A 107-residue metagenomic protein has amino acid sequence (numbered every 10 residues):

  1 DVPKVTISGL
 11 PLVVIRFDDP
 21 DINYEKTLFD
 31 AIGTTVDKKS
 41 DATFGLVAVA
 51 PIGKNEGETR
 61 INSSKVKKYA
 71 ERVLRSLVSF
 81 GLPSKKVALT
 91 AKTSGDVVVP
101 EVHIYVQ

Functional and structural regions predicted by a protein language model:
D1-F44, G95-V99, Y105-Q107: Periplasmic peptidoglycan-binding/tethering modules of Gram-negative envelope proteins
L10-V14, T34-V66, L89-T93: Short, surface-exposed beta-strand segments enriched in small/polar/acidic residues
I15-F17, K67-L74: Short amphipathic alpha-helical surface patches that serve as generic macromolecular interface elements
E71, R75-Q107: Periplasmic OmpA/Pal-like peptidoglycan-binding modules at the C-termini of bacterial envelope proteins
